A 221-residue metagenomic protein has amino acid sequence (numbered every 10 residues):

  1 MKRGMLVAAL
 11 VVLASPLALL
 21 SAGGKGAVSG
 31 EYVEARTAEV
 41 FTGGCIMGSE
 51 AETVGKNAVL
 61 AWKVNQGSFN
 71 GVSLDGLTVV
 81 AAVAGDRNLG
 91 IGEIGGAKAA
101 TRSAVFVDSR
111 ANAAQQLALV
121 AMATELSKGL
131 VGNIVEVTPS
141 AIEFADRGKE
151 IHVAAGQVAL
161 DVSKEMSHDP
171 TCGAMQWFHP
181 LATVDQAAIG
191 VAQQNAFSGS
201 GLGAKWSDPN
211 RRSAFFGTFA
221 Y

Functional and structural regions predicted by a protein language model:
M1-G4: Positively charged n-region of N-terminal signal peptides that target proteins for export
V7-A18: Bacterial N-terminal signal peptides
P16, L20, N57, V64 (+4 more regions): A sequence-level detector of short, solvent-exposed, charge-rich linear segments
G23-A104: N-terminal Sec/ER secretory leader and immediately downstream segment of secreted/extracellular precursors
R102, F106-T218: Mature, soluble, non-transmembrane domains
